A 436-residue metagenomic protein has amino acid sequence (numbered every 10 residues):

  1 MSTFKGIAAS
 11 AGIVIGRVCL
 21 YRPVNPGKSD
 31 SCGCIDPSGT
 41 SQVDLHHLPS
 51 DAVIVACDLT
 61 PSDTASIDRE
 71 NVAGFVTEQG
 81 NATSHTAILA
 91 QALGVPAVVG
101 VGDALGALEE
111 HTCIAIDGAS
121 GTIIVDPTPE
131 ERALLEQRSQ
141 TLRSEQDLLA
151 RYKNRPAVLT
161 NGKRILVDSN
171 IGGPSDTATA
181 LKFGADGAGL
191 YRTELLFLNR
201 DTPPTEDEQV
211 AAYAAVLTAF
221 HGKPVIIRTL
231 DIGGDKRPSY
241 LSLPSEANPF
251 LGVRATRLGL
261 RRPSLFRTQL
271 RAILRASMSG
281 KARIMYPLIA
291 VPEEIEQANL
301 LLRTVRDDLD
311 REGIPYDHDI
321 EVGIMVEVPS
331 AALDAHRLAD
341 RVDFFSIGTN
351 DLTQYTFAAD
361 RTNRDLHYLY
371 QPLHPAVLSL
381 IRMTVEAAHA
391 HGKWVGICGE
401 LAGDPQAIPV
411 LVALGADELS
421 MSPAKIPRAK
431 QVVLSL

Functional and structural regions predicted by a protein language model:
M1-K5, F197-R200: N-terminal start-of-domain structural block
T3-F4, A9, R22-V43, V291-V322: Amphipathic alpha-helical
K5-Y21, C32, T40, H46-D51 (+1 more regions): Acidic, glycine-rich flexible loop/linker segments
G6, S10, V14-G39, D44-L48 (+7 more regions): Non-catalytic terminal/interface segments that mediate subunit docking, oligomerization, and allosteric communication
Q146-L436: Conserved alpha/beta-domain cores
